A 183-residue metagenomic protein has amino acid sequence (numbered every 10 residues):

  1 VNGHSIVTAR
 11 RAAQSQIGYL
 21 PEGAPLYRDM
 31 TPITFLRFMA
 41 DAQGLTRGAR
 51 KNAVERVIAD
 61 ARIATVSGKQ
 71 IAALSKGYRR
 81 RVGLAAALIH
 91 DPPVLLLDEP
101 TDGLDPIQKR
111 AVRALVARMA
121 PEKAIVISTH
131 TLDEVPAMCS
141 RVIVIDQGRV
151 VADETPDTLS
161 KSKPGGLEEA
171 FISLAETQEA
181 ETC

Functional and structural regions predicted by a protein language model:
V1-T8, A12-A13: Conserved ABC transporter NBD signature motif
R37, D41, G48-V66: Conserved ABC ATPase "signature" region
I89-P93, E122: A short, proline-enriched helix->beta-strand linker immediately N-terminal to the Walker B motif in ABC-type P-loop
L95-E99: Catalytic Walker B motif of ABC-type/P-loop ATPase nucleotide-binding domains
K109-P121: Helical segment within the ABC ATPase nucleotide-binding domain
V135-A137: A short, surface-exposed alpha-helical micro-motif characterized by mixed small hydrophobic and charged/polar residues
D153-E154: ABC ATPase "signature
